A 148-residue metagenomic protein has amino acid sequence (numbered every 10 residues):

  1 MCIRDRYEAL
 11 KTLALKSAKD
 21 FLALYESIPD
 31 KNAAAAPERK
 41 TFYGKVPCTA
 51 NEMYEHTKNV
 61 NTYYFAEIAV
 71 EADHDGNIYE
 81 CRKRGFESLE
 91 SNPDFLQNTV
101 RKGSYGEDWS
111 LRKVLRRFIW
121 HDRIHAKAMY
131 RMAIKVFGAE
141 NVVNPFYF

Functional and structural regions predicted by a protein language model:
M1-I3: Short, small-residue-biased leader/transition segments that mark boundaries at the very start of proteins
R6-S27, D73-S104, W109-A128: Acidic/histidine-rich alpha-helical segments that form the ligand environment of transition-metal centers
K31-Y79, S104-F148: Short, contiguous alpha-helical
